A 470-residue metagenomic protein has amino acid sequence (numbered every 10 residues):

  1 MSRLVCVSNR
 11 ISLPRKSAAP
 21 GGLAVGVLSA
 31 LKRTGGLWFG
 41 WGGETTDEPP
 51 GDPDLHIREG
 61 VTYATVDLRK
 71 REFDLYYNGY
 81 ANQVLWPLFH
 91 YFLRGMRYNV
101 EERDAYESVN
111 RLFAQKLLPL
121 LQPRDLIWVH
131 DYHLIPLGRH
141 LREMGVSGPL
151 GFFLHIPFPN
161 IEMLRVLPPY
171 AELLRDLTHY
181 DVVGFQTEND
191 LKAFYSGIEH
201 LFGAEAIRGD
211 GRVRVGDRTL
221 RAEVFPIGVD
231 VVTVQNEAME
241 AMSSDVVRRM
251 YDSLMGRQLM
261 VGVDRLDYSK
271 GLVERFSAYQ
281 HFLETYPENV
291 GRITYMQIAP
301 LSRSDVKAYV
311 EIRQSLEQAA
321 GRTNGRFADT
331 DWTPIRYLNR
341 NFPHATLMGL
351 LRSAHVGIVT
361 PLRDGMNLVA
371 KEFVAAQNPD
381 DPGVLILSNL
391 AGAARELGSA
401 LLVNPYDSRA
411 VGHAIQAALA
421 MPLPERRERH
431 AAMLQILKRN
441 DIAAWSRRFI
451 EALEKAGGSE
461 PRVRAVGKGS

Functional and structural regions predicted by a protein language model:
M1-S470: Catalytic cores of carbohydrate-active enzymes across secretory and cytosolic contexts
